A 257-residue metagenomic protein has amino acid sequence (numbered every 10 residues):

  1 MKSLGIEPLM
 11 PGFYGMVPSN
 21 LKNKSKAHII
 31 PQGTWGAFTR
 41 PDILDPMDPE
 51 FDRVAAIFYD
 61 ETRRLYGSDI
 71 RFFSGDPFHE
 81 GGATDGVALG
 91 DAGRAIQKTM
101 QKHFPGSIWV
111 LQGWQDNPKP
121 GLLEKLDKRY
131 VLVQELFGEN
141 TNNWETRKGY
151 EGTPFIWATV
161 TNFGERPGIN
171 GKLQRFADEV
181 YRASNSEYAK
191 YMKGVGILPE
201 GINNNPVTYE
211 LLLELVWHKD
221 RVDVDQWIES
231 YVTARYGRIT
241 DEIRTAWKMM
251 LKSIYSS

Functional and structural regions predicted by a protein language model:
M1-T240, R244: Catalytic-core regions of glycoside hydrolase
I239-S257: Substrate-binding clefts and catalytic carboxylate motifs of secreted carbohydrate-active enzymes
